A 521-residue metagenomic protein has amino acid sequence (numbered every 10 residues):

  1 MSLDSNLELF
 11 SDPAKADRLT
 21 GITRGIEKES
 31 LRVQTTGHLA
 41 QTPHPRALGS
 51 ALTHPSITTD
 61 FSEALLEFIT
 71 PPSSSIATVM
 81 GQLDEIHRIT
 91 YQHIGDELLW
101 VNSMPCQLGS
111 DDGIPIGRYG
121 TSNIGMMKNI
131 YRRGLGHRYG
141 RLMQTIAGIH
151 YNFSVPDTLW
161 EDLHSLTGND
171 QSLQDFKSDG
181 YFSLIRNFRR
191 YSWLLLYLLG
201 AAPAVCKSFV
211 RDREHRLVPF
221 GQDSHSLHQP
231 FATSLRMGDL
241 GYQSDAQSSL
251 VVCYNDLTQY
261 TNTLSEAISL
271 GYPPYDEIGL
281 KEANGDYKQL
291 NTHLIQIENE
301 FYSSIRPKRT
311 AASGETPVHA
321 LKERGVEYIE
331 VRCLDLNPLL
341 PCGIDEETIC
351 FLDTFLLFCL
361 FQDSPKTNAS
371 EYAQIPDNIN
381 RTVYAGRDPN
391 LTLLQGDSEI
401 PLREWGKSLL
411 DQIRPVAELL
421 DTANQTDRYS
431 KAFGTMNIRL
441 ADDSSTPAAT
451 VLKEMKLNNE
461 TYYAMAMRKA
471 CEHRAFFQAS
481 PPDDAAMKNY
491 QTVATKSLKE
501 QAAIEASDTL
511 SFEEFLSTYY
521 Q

Functional and structural regions predicted by a protein language model:
M1-G136, M143-I149, F176-R186, R190-W193: Terminal catalytic/cofactor-binding subdomain
G25, G81, E85, S122 (+10 more regions): Generic recognition of stable, solvent-exposed alpha-helical segments in well-folded globular domains
E29, M143-P156, Y328-D335: Histidine-centered divalent-metal-coordination microenvironment in nucleic-acid enzymes
Q41-H44, V79-M80, G113, L163-H164 (+3 more regions): Short conserved micro-motifs at the rims of enzyme active sites and ligand-binding pockets
P105-Q107, F209, Y372-T382, Y429-R439: A glycine-rich phosphate-binding loop feature that marks nucleotide/adenosyl-phosphate handling sites
M126-H137, T145, S154-L321, R332 (+3 more regions): Loop-rich catalytic cores of soluble enzymes, especially ATP-dependent carboxylate-amine ligases and other
K322-E323, I329-D421: Substrate-recognition/cap regions that form aromatic- and gly/pro-loop-enriched pockets for small-molecule ligands
T422, T426-Q521: Extended, compositionally biased alpha-helical segments that mediate assembly or anchoring
